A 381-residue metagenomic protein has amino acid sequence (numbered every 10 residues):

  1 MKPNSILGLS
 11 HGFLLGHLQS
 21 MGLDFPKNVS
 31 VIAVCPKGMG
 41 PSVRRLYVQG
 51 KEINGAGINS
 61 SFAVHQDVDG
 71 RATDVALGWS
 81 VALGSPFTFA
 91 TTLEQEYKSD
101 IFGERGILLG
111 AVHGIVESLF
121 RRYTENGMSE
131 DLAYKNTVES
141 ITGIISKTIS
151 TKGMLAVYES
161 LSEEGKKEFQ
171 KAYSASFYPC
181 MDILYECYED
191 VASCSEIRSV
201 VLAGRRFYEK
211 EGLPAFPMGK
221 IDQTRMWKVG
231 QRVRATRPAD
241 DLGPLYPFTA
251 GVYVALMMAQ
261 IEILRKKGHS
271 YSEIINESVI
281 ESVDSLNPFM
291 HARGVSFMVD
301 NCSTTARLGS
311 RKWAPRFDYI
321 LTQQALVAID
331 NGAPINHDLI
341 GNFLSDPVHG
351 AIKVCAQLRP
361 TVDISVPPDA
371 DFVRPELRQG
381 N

Functional and structural regions predicted by a protein language model:
M1: Internal catalytic or translocation cores that form aromatic/hydrophobic pockets or channels for amphipathic metabolites
G8-R105, E163-E164, R206-L242: Rossmann-fold dinucleotide-binding core
A56-N59, E117, E125-N381: NAD(P)-dependent Rossmann-like dehydrogenase/reductase catalytic/cofactor-binding core
A72-A76, I115, L256: Internal, well-ordered alpha-helical segments in soluble enzyme and binding-protein domains
D74, G78, L109-G110, Y246-Y253: Structured mid-domain segments that build the active-site/substrate or prosthetic-cofactor binding neighborhood
G106, H113: Short, flexible micro-motifs
